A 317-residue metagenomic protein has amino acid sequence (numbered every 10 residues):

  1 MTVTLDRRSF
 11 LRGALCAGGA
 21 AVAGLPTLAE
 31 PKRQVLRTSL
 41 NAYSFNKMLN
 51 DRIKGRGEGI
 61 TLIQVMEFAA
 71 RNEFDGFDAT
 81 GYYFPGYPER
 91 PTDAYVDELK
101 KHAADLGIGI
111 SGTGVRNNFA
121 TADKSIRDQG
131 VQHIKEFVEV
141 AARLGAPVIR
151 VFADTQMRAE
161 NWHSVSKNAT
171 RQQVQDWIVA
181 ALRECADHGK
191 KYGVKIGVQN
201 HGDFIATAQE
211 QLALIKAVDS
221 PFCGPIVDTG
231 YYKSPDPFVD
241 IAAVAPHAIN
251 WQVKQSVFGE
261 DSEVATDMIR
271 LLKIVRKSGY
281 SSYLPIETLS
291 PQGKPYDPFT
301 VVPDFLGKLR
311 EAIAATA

Functional and structural regions predicted by a protein language model:
T2-V148, A169-D176, S220, G224 (+2 more regions): N-terminal pre-domain/capping segments
F74, A146, A248, Y280-S281: A structural motif
G81-A94, N118-A122, M157-A159, H201-A208 (+3 more regions): Acidic-and-aromatic substrate-binding clefts and catalytic sites of carbohydrate-active enzymes
R143-S164, Y192-H201: Active-site groove signature of glycoside hydrolases
A159-L182: Active-site cleft segment of glycoside hydrolase catalytic domains centered on the general acid/base Glu
Q175, V179-I274: Acidic/histidine-rich catalytic cores of soluble enzymes
S281-L289: Substrate-binding cleft of secreted/luminal carbohydrate-active enzymes
